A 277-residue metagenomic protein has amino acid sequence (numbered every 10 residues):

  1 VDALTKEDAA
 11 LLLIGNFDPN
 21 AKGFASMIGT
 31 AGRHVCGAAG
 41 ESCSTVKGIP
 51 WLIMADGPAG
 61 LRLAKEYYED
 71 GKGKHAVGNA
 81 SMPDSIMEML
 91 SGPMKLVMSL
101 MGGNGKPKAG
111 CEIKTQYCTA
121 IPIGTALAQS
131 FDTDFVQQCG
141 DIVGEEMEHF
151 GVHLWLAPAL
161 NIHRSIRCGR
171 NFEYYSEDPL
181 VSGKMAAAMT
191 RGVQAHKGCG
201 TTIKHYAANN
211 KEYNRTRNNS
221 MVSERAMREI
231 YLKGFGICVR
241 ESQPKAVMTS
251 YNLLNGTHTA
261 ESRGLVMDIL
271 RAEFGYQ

Functional and structural regions predicted by a protein language model:
V1-Q277: Glycoside hydrolase catalytic-domain context in secreted enzymes
